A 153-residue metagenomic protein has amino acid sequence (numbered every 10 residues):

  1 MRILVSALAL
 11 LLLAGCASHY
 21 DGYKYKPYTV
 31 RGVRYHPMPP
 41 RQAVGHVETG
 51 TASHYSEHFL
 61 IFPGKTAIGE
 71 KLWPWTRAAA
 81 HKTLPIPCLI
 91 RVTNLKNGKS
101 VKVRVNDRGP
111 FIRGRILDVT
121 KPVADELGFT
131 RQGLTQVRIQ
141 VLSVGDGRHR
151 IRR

Functional and structural regions predicted by a protein language model:
M1-C16: Sec-dependent bacterial lipoprotein signal peptides
C16-R153: Secreted/periplasmic proteins
